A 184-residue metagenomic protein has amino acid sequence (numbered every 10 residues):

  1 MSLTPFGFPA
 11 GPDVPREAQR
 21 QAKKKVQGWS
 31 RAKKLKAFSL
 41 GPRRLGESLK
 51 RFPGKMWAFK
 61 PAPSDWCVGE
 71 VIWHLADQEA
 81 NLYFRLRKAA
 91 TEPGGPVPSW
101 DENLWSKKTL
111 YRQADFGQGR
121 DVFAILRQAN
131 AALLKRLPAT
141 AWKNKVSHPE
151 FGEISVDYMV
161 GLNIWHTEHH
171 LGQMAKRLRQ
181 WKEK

Functional and structural regions predicted by a protein language model:
M1-R16, K23, A58-E102, K143-K184: Short, contiguous alpha-helical
S2-L3, Q19, Q27, P42: Charge-dense, helix-prone N-terminal extensions
P12-R31, A37: Secretory/endomembrane lumenal or extracellular ectodomains immediately following the signal peptide
Q19-K25, N103-Y111: A short small-residue
A32, K36-S39, G69, W73 (+4 more regions): A generic "alpha-helical surface" signal
K36-S48, W105-K143: Acidic/histidine-rich alpha-helical segments that form the ligand environment of transition-metal centers
L40-P42, E47-P63: A glycine-rich, hydrophobic loop/mini-helix early in the fold
